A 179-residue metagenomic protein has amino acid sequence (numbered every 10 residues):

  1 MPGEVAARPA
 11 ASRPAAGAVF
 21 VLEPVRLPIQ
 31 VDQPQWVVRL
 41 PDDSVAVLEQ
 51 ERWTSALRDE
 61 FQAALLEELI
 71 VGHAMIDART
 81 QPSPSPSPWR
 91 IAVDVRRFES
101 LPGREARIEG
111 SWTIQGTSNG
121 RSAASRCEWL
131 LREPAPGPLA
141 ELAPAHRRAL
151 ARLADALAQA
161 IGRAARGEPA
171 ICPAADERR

Functional and structural regions predicted by a protein language model:
M1-L57, E105, R166-R179: A structural "domain/chain start" motif
M1-P9, A16, E67, V71-G120 (+1 more regions): Surface-exposed short loop/turn segments
E23-V25, R39-P41, S111-T113, T117 (+1 more regions): Generic beta-structure capping elements
V45-R52, N119-Q159: Short secondary-structure boundary motifs at beta->alpha junctions and helix caps
E51-H73: Structured, soluble extracytoplasmic/luminal domains of envelope-associated proteins
L66, I70-A74, A158-R166: Sec-exported extracytoplasmic/periplasmic mature domains
